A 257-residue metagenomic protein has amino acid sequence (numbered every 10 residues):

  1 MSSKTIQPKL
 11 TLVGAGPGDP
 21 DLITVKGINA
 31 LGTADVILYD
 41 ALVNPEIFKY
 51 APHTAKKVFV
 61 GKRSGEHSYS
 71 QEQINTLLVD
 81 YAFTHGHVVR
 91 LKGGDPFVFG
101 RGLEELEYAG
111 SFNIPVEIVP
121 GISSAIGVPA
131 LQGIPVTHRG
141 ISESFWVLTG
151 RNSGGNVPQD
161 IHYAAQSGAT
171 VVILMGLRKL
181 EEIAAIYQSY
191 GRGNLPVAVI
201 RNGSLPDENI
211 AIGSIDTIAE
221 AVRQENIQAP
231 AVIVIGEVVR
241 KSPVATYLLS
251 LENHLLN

Functional and structural regions predicted by a protein language model:
M1-P20, V25-V119, G127, A219: Class I S-adenosyl-L-methionine
S2, Q7-L10, F83-V88, S144 (+1 more regions): A contiguous loop/helix-start segment that scaffolds small-molecule binding in enzyme catalytic cores
Y39, K92, P120, T149 (+2 more regions): Short beta-strand/turn micro-motifs composed of small residues that flank or help shape donor/cofactor-binding pockets
P45-E46, S64-H67, S123-G127, S144-V147 (+3 more regions): Short gly/pro/ser/thr-enriched loop/turn and capping motifs at secondary-structure boundaries
A55-K62, N113-E117, V136-E143, R192-V199: Short hydrophobic/aromatic-enriched beta-strand-loop microsegments
F97-S167, A211-I212, E220: Class I SAM-dependent methyltransferase SAM-binding "motif I" and its flanking Rossmann-like core
